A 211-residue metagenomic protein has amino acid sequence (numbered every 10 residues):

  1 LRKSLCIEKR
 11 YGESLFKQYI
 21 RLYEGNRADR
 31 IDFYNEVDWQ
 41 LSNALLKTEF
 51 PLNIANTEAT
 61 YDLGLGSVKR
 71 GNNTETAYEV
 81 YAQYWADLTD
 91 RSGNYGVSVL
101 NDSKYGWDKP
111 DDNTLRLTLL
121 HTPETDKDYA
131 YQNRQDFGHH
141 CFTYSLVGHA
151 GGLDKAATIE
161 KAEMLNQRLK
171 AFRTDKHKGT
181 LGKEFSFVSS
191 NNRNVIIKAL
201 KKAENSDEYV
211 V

Functional and structural regions predicted by a protein language model:
L1-V210: C-terminal (or distal) subdomains of carbohydrate-active enzymes
